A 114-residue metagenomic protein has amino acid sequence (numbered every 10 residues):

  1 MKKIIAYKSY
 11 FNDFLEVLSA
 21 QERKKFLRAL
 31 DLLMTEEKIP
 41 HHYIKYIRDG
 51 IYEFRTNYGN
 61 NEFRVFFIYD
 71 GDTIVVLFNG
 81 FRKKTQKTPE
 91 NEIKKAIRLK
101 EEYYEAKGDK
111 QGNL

Functional and structural regions predicted by a protein language model:
M1-E62, G71-V75, K84-L114: Basic, Lys/Arg-enriched alpha-helical interface segments
